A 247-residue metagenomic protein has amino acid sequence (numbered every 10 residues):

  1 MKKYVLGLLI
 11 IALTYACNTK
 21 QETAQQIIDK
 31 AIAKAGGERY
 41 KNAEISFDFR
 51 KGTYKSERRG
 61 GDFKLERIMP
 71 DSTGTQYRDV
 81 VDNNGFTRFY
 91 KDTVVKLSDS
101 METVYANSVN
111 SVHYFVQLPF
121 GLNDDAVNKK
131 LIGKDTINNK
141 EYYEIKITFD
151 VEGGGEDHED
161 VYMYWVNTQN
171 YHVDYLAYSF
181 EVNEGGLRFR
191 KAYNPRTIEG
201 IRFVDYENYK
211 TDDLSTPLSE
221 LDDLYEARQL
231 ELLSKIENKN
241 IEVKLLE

Functional and structural regions predicted by a protein language model:
M1-Q26: Bacterial Sec-dependent N-terminal signal peptides
C17-T53: N-terminal leader/targeting segments and the immediate start of mature chains
K20-Q26, R88-H158, N183, E247: Flexible, processing/modification-adjacent segments and terminal tails in exported/periplasmic/extracellular proteins
Y40, F49, S72, V127-N128 (+2 more regions): Short solvent-exposed loop/turn micro-motifs enriched in small/polar/acidic residues
Y40-E44, E57-E66, S72, R78-T87 (+4 more regions): Short, solvent-exposed coil/turn segments at beta-strand boundaries
F47-K51, V81, R190, Y206-E207: Extended beta-sheet lipid-handling architectures
G52-E57, M69-D79, T93-S98, E152-D157 (+1 more regions): Short, surface-exposed beta-strand/loop "edge" segments at domain boundaries and coil↔beta transitions
Y142-I241: Gly/Pro-enriched, hydrophobic low-complexity segments that function as extracytoplasmic propeptides/linkers
